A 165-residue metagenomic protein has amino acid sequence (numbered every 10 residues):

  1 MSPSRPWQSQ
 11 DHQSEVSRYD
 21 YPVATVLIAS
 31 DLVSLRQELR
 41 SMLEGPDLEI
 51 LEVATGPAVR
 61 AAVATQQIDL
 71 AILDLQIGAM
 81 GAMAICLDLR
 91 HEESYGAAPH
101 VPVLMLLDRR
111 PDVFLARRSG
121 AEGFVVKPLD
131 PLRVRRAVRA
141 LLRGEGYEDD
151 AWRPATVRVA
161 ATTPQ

Functional and structural regions predicted by a protein language model:
V23-S34, L39-L43, A71: Conserved acidic segment of CheY-like receiver
A54-L70: Acidic, metal-coordinating helix/loop segments flanking the phosphotransfer/catalytic sites of two-component signaling
D69-E92: Conserved phosphotransfer microenvironments
A71, F124-V125: Two-component signal transduction core modules
A84, D108-G123: Alpha4 helix (beta4-alpha4-beta5 surface) of REC/receiver domains from two-component response regulators
G96-R110: A short, hydrophobic beta-strand element within the central beta-sheet of small alpha/beta folds
L129-R139: C-terminal output helix
E145-Q165: CheY-like receiver
